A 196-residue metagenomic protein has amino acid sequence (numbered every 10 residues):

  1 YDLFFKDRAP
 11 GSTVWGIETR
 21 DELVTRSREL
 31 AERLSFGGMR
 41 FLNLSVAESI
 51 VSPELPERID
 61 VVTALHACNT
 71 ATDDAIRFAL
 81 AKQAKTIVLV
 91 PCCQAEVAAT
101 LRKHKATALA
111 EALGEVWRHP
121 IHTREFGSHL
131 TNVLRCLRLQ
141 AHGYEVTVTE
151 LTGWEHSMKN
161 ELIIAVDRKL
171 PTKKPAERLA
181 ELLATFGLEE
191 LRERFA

Functional and structural regions predicted by a protein language model:
Y1-P10: Conserved SAM-binding loop of SAM-dependent methyltransferases across substrates and taxa, primarily the Class I
A9-I17: Short beta-strand element of Class I
I17-A196: Class I S-adenosyl-L-methionine
